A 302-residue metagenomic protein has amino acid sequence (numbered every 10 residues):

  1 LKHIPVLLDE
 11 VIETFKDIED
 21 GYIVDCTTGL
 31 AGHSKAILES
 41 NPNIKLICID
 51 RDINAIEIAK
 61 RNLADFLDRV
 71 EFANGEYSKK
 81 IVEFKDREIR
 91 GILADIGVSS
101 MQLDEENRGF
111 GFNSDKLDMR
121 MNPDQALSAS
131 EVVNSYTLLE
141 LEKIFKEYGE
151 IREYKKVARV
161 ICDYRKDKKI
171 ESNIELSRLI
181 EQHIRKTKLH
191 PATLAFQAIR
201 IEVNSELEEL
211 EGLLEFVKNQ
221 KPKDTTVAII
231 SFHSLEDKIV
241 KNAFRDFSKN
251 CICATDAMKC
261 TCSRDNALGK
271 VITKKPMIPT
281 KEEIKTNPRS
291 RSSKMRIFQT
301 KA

Functional and structural regions predicted by a protein language model:
L1-A302: S-adenosyl-L-methionine-dependent methyltransferase catalytic core, i.e., the SAM/SAH-binding region
